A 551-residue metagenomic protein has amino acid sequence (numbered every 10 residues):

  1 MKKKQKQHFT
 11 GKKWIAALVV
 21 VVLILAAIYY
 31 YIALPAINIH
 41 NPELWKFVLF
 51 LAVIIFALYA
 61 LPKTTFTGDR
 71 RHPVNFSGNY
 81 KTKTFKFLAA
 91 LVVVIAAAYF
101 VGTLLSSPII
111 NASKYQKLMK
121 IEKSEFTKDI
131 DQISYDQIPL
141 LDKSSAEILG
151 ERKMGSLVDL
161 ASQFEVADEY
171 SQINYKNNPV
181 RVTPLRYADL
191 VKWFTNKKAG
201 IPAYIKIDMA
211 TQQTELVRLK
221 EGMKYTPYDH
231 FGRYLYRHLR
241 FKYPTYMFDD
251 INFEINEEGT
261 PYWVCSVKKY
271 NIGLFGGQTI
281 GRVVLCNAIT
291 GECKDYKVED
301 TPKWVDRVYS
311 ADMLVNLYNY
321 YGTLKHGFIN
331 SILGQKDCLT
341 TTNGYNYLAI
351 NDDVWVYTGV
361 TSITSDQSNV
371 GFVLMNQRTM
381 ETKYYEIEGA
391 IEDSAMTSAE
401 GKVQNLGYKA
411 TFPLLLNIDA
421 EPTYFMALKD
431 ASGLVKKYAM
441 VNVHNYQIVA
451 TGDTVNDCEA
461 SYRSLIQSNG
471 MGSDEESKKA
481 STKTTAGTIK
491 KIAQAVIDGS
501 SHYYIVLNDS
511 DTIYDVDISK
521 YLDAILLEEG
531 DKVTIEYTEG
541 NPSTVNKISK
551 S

Functional and structural regions predicted by a protein language model:
K2-S551: Soluble extracytoplasmic regions of secretory-pathway and membrane proteins
